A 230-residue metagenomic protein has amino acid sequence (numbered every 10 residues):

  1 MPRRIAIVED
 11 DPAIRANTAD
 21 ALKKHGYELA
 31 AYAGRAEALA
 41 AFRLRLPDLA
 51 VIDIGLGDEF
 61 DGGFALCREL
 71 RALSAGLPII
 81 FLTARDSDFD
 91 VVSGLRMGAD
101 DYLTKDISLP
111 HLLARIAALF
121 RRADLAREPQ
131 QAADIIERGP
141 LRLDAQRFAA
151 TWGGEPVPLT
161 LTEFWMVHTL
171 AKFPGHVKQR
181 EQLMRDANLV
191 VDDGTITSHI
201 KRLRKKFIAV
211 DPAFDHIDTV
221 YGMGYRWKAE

Functional and structural regions predicted by a protein language model:
E9: Conserved acidic carboxylate
A16-K24: Charged docking surfaces used in two-component/phosphorelay signaling
A31-L49: Acidic, metal-coordinating helix/loop segments flanking the phosphotransfer/catalytic sites of two-component signaling
D53-G55, T83: Active-site residues of response regulator receiver
R68, A72-E137: Basic, amphipathic DNA-recognition helix from helix-turn-helix-like DNA-binding domains
S108-R121, P158-V167, A187-V210, T219-Y225: DNA-recognition element of transcription regulators
I136-W165, R226-E230: A structural micro-motif at secondary-structure boundaries
